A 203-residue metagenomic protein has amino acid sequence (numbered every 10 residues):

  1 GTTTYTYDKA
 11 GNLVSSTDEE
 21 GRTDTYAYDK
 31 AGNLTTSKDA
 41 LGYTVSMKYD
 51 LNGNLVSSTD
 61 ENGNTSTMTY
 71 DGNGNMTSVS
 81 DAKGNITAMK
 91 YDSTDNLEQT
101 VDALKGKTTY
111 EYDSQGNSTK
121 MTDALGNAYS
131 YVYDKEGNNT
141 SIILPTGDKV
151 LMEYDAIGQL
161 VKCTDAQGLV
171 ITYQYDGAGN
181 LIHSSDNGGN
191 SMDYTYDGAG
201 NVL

Functional and structural regions predicted by a protein language model:
G1-D18, R22-D39, Y43-D60, N64-D81 (+6 more regions): Beta-strand elements of repeat-based all-beta scaffolds
